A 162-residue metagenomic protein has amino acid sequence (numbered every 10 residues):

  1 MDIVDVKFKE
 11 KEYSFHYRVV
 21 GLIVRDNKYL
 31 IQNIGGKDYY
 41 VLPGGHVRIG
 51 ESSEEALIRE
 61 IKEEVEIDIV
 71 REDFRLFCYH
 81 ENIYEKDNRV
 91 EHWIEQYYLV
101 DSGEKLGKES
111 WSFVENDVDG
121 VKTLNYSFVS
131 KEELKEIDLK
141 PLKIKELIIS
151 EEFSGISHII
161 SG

Functional and structural regions predicted by a protein language model:
M1, R75-F77: Local beta-strand/beta-hairpin segments that build beta-sheet-rich folds
M1-V20: Acidic, metal-coordinating catalytic segment for phosphate/diphosphate chemistry, firing primarily on the Nudix
Y13-S14, G21, Y39, Y126: A residue-level structural signature of the nucleotidyltransferase/glycosyltransferase Rossmann-like core
H16, V24, K37, L42 (+2 more regions): Short connector loops at helix/strand junctions that flank enzyme active sites, especially segments positioning acidic
I23-D26, V100-S102: Active-site beta-strand termini and strand-to-loop segments that position acidic
V24-E64: Conserved Nudix-box catalytic region and its N-terminal flanking loop in Nudix hydrolases and closely related
V47-E72, E81-D138: Unchanged
I137-G162: Charged phosphate-binding loop/patch that engages nucleotide di/tri-phosphates or the phosphate backbone of nucleic
